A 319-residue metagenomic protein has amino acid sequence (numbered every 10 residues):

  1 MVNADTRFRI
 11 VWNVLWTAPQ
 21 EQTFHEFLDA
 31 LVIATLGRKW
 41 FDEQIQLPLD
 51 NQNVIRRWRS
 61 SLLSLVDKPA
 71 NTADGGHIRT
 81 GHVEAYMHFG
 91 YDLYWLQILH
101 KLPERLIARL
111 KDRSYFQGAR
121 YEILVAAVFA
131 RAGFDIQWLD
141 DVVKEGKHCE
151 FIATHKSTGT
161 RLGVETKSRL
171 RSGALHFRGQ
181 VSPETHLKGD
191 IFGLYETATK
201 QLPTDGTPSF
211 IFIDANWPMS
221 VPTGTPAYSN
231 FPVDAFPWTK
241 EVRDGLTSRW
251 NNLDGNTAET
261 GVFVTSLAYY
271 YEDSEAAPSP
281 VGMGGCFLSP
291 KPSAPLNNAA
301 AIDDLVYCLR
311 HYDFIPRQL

Functional and structural regions predicted by a protein language model:
M1-A132, K167-L319: Charged, structured surface patches that assemble and position nucleic-acid processing machinery
F129, E150-A153, T160-L170: Conserved catalytic cores of phosphodiester-cleaving nucleases, focusing on short active-site segments
R131-T154: A short acidic/basic microdomain associated with nuclease active sites
Q137, L162, F210-F212: A structural signal for isolated positions on well-ordered beta-strands in alpha/beta enzyme cores
K144, G159, M219: Surface-exposed, flexible loop/turn segments at secondary-structure boundaries
